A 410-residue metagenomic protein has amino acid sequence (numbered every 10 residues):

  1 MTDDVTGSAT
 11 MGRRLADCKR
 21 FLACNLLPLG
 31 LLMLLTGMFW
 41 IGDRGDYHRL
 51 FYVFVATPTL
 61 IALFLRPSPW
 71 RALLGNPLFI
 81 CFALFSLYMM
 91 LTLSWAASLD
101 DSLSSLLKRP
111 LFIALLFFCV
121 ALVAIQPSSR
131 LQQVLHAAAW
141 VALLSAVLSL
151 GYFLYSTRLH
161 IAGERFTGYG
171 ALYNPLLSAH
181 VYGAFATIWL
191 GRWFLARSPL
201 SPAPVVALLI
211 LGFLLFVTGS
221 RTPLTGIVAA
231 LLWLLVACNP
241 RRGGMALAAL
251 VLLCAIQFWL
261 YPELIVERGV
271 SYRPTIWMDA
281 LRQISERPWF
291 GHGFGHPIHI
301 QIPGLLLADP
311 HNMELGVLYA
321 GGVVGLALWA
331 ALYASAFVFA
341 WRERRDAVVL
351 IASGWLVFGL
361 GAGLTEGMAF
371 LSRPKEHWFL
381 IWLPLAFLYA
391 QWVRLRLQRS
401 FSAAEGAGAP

Functional and structural regions predicted by a protein language model:
M1-D100, Q126-Q132, H136, W193-S198 (+2 more regions): Transmembrane signal-anchor hairpin modules in multi-pass inner-membrane enzymes, especially those that act on
R49-T59, S104-F118, Y152, L176-W193 (+5 more regions): Hydrophobic core segments of transmembrane alpha-helices in multi-pass, intramembrane catalytic enzymes
W70, L150-G151, V217-T218, L235-V270 (+1 more regions): A membrane-periplasm/extracellular boundary helix in multi-pass inner-membrane enzymes that assemble envelope glycans
L78-F85, L99-V123, A137-L143: Aromatic-anchored transmembrane helix interface
Q132-I161, Y173-A237, S335-R342: Alpha-helical transmembrane segments of multi-pass inner-membrane proteins
L200-A203, V323-L360, V393-R396: Hydrophobic transmembrane alpha-helices and their immediate junctions
E263-E286, F290-G321, A340: Long extracytoplasmic/lumenal interhelical loops at the membrane interface of multi-pass membrane proteins
W355-L360, F370-P410: Transmembrane alpha-helices of multi-pass inner-membrane enzymes
